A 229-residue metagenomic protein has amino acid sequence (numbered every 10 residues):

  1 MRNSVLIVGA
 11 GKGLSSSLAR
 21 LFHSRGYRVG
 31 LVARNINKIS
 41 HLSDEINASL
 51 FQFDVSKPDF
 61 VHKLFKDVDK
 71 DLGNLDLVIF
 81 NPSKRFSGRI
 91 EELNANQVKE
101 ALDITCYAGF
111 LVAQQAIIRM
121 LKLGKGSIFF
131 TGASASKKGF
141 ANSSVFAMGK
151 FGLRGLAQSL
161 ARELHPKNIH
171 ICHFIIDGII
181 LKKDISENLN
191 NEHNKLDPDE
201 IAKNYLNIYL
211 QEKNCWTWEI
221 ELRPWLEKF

Functional and structural regions predicted by a protein language model:
G11-K12: Conserved glycine-rich cofactor-binding loop
R25-I39: Conserved glycine-rich Rossmann-like NAD(P)H-binding loop of the short-chain dehydrogenase/reductase
E45-D59: Rossmann-fold cofactor-recognition segment
I79-S87: Conserved NAD(P)H cofactor-binding loop of Rossmann-fold oxidoreductase domains
K84, E91-F110, F129, L153: Catalytic Tyr-X3-Lys loop
I104-K122: Amphipathic alpha-helical dimer-interface segment in Rossmann-like NAD(P)H-dependent oxidoreductases
S127-G152, Q158, R162-H165: Catalytic loop of short-chain dehydrogenase/reductase
P166-F174, L181, E187-F229: C-terminal helical subdomain
